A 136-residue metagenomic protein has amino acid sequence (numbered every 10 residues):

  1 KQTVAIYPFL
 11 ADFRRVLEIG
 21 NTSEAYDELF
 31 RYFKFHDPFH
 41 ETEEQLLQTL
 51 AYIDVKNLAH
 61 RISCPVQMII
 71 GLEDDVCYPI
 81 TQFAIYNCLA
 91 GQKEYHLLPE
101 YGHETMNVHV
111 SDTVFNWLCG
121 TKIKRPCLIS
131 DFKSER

Functional and structural regions predicted by a protein language model:
K1-E41, L97: Hydrolase active-site cap/lid region
E41-L58: Active-site nucleophile elbow and catalytic-triad environment of alpha/beta-hydrolase enzymes
H60-I62, L89-A90: Short, conserved loop/helix-junction motifs that constitute active-site signature segments in enzyme catalytic cores
I62, M68-I70, D74: Short beta-strand/loop motif that positions the catalytic acidic residue of the alpha/beta-hydrolase fold
C64, Y78-N87: Short alpha-helix in the alpha/beta-hydrolase fold that links the catalytic acid
L72-C77, E104: Acidic catalytic loop of the alpha/beta-hydrolase fold
Q92, L97-T113: Histidine-bearing beta->alpha loop at or near hydrolase active sites
V108-R136: Catalytic active-site module of serine/aspartate enzymes centered on a nucleophile-bearing elbow/loop
